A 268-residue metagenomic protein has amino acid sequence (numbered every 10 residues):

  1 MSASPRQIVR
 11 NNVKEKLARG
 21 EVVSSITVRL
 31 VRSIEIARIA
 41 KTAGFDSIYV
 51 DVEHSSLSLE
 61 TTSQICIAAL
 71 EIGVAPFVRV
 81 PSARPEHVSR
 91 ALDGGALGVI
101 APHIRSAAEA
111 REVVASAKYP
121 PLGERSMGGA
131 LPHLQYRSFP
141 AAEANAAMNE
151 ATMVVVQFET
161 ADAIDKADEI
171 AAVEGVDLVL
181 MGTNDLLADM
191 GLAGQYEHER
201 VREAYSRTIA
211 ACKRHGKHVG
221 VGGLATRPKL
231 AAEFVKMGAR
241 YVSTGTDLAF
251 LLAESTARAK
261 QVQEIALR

Functional and structural regions predicted by a protein language model:
M1-T27, S138-E150, S206-R214: N-terminal amphipathic alpha-helix/helix-capping segment at the start of soluble metabolic enzymes
N12-V13, L59-D93, A115-G123, A146-N149 (+2 more regions): Alpha-helix-loop-beta-strand connector modules within alpha/beta enzyme cores
L17-I34, P76-P81, T152-D165, H218-R227: Active-site mouth loops of central-metabolism enzymes
I26, A40, D51, V99 (+4 more regions): Conserved, mostly hydrophobic/aromatic
R29-A43, S82-R90, A161-V173, T226-E233: Short, acidic/polar
I36-A37, T42-Q64, M181-E199: Glycine-rich, proline-tolerant flexible connector loops at the mouths of alpha/beta enzymes
I65, A107-G123, V235, L248-R268: C-terminal helical cap(s) of enzyme catalytic domains, especially alpha/beta-barrels
E86, G98-E174, T183-A188: Conserved anion-binding
